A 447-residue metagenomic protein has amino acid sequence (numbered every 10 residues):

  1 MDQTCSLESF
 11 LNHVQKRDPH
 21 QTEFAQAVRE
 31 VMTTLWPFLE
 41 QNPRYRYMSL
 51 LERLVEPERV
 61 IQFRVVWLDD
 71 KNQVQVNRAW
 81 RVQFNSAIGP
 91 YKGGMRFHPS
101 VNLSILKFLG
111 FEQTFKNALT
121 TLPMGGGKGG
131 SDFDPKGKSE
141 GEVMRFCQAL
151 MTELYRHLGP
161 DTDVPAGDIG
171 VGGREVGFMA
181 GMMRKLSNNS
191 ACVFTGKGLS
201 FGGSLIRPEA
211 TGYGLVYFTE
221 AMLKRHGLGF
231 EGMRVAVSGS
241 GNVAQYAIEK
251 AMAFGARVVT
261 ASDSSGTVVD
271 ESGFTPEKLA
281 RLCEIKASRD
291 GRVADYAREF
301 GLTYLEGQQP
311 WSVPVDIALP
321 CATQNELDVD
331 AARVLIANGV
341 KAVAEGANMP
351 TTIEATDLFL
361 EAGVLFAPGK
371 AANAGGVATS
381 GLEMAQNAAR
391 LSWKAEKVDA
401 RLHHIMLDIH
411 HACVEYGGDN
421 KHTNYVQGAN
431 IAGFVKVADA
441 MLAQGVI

Functional and structural regions predicted by a protein language model:
M1-L205, K436-G445: N-terminal ligand-binding/catalytic initiation module
D2-T22, A27, M222, I336-I447: Adenosine-phosphate binding glycine-rich loop
L11-N12, R29, T33, L103 (+14 more regions): Predominant activation on well-ordered alpha-helical scaffold segments within soluble catalytic domains
N72, D168-I169, S204-T211, A236-S240 (+2 more regions): Active-site nucleophile and cofactor-binding loops and adjacent substrate-binding regions of central metabolic enzymes
T162-A166, S190-F194, V237, T260-D263 (+4 more regions): General beta-strand structural signal in soluble alpha/beta enzymes
K185, E220-L228, Q324, R333 (+1 more regions): Conserved helix-loop functional segments at active or binding sites
T195-G198, G203-P314: Glycine-rich phosphate/diphosphate-binding loop of Rossmann-like nucleotide-binding domains
G266-F366, A371: Rossmann-like adenosine-cofactor binding region
